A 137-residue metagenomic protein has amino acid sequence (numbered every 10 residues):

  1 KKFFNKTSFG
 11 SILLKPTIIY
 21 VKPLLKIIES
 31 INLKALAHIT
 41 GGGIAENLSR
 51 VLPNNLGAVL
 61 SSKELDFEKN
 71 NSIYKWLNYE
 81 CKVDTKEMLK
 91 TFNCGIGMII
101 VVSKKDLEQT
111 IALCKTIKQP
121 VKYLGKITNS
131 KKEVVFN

Functional and structural regions predicted by a protein language model:
K2-N137: Glycine-/charge-enriched secondary-structure boundary and capping motifs
